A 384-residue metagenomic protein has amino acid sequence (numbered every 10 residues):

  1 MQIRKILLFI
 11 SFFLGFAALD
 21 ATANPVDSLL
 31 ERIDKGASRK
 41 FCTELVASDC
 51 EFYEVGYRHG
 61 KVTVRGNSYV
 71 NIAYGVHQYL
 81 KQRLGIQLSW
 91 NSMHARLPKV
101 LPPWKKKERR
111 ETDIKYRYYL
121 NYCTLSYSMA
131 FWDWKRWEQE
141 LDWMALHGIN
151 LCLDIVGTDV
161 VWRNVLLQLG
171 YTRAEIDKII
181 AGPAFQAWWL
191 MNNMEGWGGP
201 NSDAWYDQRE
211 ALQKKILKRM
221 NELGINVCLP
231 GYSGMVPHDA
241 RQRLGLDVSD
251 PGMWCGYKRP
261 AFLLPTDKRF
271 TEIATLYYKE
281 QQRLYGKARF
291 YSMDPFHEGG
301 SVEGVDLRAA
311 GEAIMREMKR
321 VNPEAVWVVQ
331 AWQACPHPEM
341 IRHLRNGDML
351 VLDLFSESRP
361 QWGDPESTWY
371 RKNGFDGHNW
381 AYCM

Functional and structural regions predicted by a protein language model:
M1-L8: Bacterial N-terminal signal peptides that target proteins for export
L8-A17: Bacterial N-terminal signal peptides
A21-I114: Contiguous, structured surface segment used for ligand recognition
P25-L29, I72, V76, R136-E140 (+5 more regions): Stable alpha-helical elements in mature extracytoplasmic
K61-G66, S126-F131, D203-A204: Second-shell loop/turn segments in exported
Q87, N91-L101, L120-T124, A145 (+3 more regions): Catalytic-core regions of glycoside hydrolase
I114-D133, M144: Active-site-adjacent substrate/metal-binding segments within catalytic domains of carbohydrate-active enzymes
A130-W143, A274-E280: Short, acidic/polar
